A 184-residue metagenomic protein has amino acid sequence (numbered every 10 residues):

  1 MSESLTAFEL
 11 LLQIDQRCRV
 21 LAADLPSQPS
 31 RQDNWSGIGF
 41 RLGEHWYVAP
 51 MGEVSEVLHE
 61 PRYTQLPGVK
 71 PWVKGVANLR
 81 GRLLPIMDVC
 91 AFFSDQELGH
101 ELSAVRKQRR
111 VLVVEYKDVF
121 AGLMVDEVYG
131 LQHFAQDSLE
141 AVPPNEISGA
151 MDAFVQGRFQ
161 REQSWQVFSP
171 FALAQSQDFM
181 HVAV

Functional and structural regions predicted by a protein language model:
M1-V184: An acidic, low-aromatic, low-complexity terminal/linker signal
